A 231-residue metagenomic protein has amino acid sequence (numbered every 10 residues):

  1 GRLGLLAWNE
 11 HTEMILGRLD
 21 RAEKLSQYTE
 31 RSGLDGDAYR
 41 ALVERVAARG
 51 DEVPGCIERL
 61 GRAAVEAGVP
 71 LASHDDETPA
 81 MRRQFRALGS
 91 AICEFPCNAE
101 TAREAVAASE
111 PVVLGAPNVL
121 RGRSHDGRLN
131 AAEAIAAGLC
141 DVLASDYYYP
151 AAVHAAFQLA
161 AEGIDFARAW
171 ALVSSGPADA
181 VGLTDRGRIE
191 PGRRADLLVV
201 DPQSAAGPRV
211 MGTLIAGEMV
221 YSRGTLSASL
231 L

Functional and structural regions predicted by a protein language model:
G1-T78, E94: Metal-coordinating catalytic core of metallo-dependent amide/deamination hydrolases
R2-G4, Q84-I92, A107-V113, A137-D141: Glycine-enriched alpha-helix->loop->beta-strand junction motifs that scaffold or abut catalytic
E13-I15, E77-M81, A99-A102, L120-R121 (+1 more regions): Active-site environment of divalent metal-dependent phosphoester hydrolases
D51-P54, S73-D75, A91-A102, R121-R128: A general structural motif
L60, T101, A156: Aromatic/hydrophobic pocket-lining residues that form π-stacking "cages" and hydrophobic walls in ligand
A64, R82-F85: Active-site cores that bind ATP or allylic diphosphates and position pyrophosphate for catalysis
E110-P202: His/Asp/Glu-enriched, well-ordered alpha-helical/loop segment that forms or immediately abuts the divalent-metal
S175, I189-L231: C-terminal cap of metal-dependent C-N hydrolases
